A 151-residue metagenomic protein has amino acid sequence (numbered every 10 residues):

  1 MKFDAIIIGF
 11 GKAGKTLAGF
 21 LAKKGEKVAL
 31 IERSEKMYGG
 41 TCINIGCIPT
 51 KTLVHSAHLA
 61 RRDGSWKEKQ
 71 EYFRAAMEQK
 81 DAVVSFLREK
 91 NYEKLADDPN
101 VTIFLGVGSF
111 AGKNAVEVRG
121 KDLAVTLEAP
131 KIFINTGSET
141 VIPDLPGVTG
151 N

Functional and structural regions predicted by a protein language model:
M1-G11: Beta1/beta-strand and adjacent pyrophosphate-binding region of the FAD-binding site in flavoprotein oxidoreductases
K2-F3, F20-E26, E32-N151: Glycine-rich flavin
I8, I31-E32: The conserved SAM/SAH-binding core of class I Rossmann-like methyltransferase domains, concentrating on the hydrophobic
G14-K15: N-terminal Rossmann-fold NAD(P) dinucleotide-binding loop
